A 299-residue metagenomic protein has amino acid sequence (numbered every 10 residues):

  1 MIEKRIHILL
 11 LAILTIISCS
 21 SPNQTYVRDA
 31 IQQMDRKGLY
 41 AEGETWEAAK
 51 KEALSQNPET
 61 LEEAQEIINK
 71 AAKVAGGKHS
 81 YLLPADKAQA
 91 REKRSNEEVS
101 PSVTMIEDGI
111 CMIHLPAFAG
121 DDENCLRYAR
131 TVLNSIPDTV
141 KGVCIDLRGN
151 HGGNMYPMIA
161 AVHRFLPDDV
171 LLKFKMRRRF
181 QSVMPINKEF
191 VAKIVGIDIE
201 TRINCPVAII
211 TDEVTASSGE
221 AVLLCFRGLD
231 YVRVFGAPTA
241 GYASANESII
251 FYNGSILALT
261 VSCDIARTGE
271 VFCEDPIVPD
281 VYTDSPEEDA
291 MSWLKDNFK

Functional and structural regions predicted by a protein language model:
I8-I16: Bacterial N-terminal signal peptides
A30, A71, I113, I145 (+4 more regions): Terminal peptide-recognition signature
L39-D108: Extended, small/polar residue-biased N-terminal targeting/export presequences and adjacent propeptide/linker tracts
S100-R127: STAS-typified acidic loop motif
I113-H114, I136-G152, I209-I210: Short acidic catalytic loops
D121-K141: A short, well-ordered alpha-helical element
G152-P206, S244-I250, V261-I265, V271-F272: Gly/Ser/Thr-rich loop/hinge elements
